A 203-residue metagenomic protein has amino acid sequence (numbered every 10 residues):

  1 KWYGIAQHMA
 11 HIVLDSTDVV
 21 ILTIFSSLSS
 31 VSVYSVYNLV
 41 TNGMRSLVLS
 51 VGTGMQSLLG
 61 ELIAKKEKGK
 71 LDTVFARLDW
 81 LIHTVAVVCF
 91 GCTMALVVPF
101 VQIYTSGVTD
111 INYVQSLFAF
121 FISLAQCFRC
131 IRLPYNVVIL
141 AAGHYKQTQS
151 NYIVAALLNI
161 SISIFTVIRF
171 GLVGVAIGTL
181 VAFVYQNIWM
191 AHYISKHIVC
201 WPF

Functional and structural regions predicted by a protein language model:
K1-S16, G54, L58, I63-T73 (+1 more regions): Interhelical loop/hinge segments that connect adjacent transmembrane helices in multipass membrane
W2-Y3, D18-V19, S32-L49, R77-T84 (+1 more regions): Alpha-helical transmembrane segments of polytopic membrane transporters and translocases
L22-N42, K70, V74, I111-S116 (+1 more regions): Interfacial/gating helices of multi-pass transporter permease domains
T41-D79, Y135-A141: Helix-loop junctions and terminal segments of transmembrane helices in multi-pass membrane transport/translocation
E67-T84, V88-L96, Q115-A119: Interfacial transmembrane-helix starts/ends
T93-Q126, V173: Interfacial segments at transmembrane-helix termini and the short loops linking adjacent helices
S123-V154, I194-K196: Membrane-interface junctions at transmembrane-helix termini in multi-pass inner-membrane proteins
V138, L180-F203: C-terminal transmembrane helix end/exit motif
